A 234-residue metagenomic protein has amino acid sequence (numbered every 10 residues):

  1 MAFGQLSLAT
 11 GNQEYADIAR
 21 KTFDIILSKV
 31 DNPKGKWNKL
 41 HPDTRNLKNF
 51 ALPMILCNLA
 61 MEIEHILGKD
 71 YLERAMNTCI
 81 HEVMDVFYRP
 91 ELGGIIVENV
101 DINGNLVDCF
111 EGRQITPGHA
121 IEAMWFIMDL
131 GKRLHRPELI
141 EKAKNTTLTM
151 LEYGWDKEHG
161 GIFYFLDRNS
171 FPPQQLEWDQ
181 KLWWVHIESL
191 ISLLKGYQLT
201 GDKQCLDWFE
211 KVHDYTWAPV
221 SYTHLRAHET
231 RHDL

Functional and structural regions predicted by a protein language model:
M1-M54, N58, I63: Extended ligand-binding groove/face enriched in aromatic
M1-S7, K48-E64, Q114-K132, D179-Q198 (+1 more regions): Well-ordered alpha-helical segments within folded domains of soluble proteins
S7-R20, E64-N77, G131-K144, Y197-E210: Structural helix-adjacent loops and short alpha-helical linkers that scaffold large soluble proteins
I18-G35, A75-I95, A143-E158, W208-Y222: Long, well-ordered core segments of solenoidal/helical folds
V83, F87-E122: Acidic, glycine-rich loop-and-beta core segments that form the ion-binding/anion-interacting portion of active sites
P117-H159: Long, well-ordered mid-to-C-terminal structural blocks that present hydrophobic/aromatic surfaces
Y153-C205: C-terminal structural cap/anchor segments
T223-H232: Conserved small/polar residues in nucleotide/adenosyl-binding loops
